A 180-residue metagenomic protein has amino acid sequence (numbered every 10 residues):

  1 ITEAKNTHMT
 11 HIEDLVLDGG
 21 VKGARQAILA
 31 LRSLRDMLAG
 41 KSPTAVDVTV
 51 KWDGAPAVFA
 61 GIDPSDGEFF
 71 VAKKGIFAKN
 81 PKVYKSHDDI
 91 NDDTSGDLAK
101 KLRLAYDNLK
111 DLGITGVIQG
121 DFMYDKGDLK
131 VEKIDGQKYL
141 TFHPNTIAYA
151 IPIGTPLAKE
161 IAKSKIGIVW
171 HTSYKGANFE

Functional and structural regions predicted by a protein language model:
A4-V46, K51-P56, A60-E180: Core nucleotide-handling region used for phosphoryl-transfer chemistry
